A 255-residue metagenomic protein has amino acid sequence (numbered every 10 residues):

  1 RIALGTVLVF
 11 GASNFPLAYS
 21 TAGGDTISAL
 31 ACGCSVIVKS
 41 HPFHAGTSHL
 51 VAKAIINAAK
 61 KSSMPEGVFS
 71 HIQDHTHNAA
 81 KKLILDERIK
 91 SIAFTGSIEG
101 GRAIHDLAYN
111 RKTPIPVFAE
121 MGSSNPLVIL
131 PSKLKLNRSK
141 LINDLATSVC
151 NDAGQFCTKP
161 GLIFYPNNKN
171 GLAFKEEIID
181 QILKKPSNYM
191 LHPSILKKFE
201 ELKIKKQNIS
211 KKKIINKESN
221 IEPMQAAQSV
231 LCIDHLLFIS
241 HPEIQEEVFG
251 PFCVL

Functional and structural regions predicted by a protein language model:
R1-T147, F164-N168: Rossmann-like NAD(P) dinucleotide-binding subdomain of oxidoreductase/dehydrogenase enzymes
G5, A226-Q228, G250: Change "...and in nucleic-acid phosphodiester-cleaving endonucleases..." to "...and in nucleic-acid processing enzymes
A54-K61, E99-I239: ALDH superfamily catalytic-core signature
E66, D86, G122, F156-K159 (+1 more regions): Short glycine-enriched loop/turn motifs at secondary-structure junctions
L237-E247: Alpha/beta-hydrolase fold catalytic core
L255: C-terminal substrate/ligand-recognition segments
